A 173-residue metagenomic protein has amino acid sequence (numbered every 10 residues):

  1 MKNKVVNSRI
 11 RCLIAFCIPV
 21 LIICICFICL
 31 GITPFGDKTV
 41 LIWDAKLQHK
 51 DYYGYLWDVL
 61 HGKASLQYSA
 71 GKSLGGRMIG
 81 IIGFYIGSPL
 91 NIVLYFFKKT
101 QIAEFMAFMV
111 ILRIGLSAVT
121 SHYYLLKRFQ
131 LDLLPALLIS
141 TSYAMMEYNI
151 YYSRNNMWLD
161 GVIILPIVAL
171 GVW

Functional and structural regions predicted by a protein language model:
M1-I32: Start-transfer (signal-anchor) and selected internal transmembrane alpha helices of multi-pass inner/ER membrane
M1-N7, K127-L131, W173: Membrane-interface junctions at the ends of membrane-embedded or membrane-associated helices
L13-C17, F108, L137-T141: Hydrophobic alpha-helical transmembrane segments
I23-S121, T141-I163: Membrane-interface coil-to-helix junctions
P89, L125, V172: Hydrophobic/aromatic pocket-lining and membrane-interface residues
H122-A144: Transmembrane-helix signature of polytopic, membrane-embedded enzymes that assemble or transfer cell-envelope glycans
V162-W173: Specific aromatic-rich, kink-prone transmembrane helix
